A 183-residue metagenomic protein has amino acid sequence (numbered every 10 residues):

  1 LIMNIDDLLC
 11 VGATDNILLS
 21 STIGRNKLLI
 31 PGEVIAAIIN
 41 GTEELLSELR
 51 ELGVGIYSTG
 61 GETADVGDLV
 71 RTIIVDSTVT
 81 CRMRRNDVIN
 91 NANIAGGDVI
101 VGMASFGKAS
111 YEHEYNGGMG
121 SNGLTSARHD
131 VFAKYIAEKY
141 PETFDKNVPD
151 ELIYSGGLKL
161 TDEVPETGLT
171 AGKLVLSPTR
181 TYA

Functional and structural regions predicted by a protein language model:
I2-A183: Helix-biased detector of long, well-ordered alpha-helical tracts
